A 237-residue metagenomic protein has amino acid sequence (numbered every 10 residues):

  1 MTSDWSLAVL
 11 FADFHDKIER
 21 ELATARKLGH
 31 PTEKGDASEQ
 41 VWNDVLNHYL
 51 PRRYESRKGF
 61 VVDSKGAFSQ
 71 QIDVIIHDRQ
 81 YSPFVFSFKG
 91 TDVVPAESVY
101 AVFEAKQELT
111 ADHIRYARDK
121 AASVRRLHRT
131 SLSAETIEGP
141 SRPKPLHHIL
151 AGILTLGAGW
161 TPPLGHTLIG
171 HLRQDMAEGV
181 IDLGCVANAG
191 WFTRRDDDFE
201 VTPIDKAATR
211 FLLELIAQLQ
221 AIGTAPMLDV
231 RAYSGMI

Functional and structural regions predicted by a protein language model:
M1-Q71, I76-I237: Intrinsically disordered, low-complexity Ser/Thr/Pro/Gly-rich regulatory segments
